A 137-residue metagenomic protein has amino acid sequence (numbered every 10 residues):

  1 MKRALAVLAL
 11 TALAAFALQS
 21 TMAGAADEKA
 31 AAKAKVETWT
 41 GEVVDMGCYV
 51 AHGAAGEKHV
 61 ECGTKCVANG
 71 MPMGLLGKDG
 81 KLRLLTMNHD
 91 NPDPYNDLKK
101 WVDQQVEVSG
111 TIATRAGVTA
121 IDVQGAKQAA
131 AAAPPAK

Functional and structural regions predicted by a protein language model:
M1-A26: N-terminal export/membrane-targeting signals
G24-K33, A131-K137: Long, low-complexity intrinsically disordered segments that are proline/alanine-rich with interleaved serine/threonine
A26-K65: N-terminal secretory signal peptides
W39-G41, V102-G117: Flexible glycine-rich surface loops and low-complexity tracts that mediate binding to linear polymers
K58-R83, M87: OB-fold (S1/OB) nucleic-acid-binding surfaces
M87-P92, K127: A short, sequence-level motif marking secondary-structure junctions
N91-E107: Short nucleic-acid-contacting surface segments enriched for D/E, G, S/T with interspersed K/R
A113-P135: OB-fold/S1-family single-stranded nucleic acid-binding modules
